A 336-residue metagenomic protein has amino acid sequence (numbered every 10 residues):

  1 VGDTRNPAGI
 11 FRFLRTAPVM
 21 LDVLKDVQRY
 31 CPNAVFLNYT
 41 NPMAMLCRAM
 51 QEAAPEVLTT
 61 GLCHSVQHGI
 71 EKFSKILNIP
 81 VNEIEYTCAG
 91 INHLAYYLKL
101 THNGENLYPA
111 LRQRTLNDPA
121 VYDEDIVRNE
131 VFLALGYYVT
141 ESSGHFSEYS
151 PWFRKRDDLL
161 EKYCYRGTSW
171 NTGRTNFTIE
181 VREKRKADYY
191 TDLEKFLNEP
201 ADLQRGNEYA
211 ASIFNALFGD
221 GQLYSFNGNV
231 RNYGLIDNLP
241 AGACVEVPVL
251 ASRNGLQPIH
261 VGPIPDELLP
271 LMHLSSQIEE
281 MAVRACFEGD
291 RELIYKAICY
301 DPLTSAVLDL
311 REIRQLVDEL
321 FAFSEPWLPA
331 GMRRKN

Functional and structural regions predicted by a protein language model:
V1-A54: Rossmann-fold NAD(P)-binding glycine/threonine-rich loop
R12-V19, S65, R205, L274: Soluble or luminal CAZymes and related metallo-dependent hydrolases
A34-F36, L58-T59, E85: Beta-sheet entry/capping signal
F36-T40, G61-L62, S225-N227: A structural signal for short, well-ordered beta-strand segments and their strand-loop junctions that often border
R48-E52, K72-S74, L98-L100: Short acidic, glycine/serine/threonine-rich loops at helix termini
E52-V57, G104-N106: A glycine- and small-aliphatic-rich helix-loop capping segment at beta-alpha/alpha-beta transitions that lines
P55-F73, L77: Acidic, His- and aromatic-enriched active-site or binding-groove loops in soluble protein domains that engage sugars
N78-N336: Long, compositionally biased stretches enriched for glycine and/or charged residues
